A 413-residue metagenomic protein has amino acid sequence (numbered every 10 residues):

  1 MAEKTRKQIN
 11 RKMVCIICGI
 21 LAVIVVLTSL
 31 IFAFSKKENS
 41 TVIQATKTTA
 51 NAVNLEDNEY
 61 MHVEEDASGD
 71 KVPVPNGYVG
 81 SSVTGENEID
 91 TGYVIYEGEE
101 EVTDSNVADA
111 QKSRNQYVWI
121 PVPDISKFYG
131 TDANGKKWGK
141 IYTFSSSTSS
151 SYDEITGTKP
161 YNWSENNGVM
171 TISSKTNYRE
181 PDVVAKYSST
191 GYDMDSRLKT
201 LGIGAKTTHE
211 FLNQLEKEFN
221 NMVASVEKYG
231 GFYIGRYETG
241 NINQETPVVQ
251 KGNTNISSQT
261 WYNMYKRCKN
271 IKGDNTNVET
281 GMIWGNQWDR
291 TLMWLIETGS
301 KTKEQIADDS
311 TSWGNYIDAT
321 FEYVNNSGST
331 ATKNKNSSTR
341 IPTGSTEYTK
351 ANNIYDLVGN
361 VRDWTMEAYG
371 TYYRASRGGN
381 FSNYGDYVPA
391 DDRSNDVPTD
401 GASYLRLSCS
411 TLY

Functional and structural regions predicted by a protein language model:
M1-R11: N-terminal Lys/Arg-rich, disordered targeting/topogenic segments
I17-S29: Hydrophobic membrane-insertion alpha-helices, especially the h-region of bacterial N-terminal signal peptides
L27-T49: Sec-dependent signal peptide cleavage junction
Q44-P121, I125-G130: GGW-centered surface loops in extracellular recognition modules
V107-R114, S146-D356: Short aromatic-cysteine micro-motif
P123-S126, E238-N241, M366-T371, F381-N383 (+1 more regions): Acidic glycine-/aspartate-rich tracts in secreted/extracellular proteins
S258-K272, V278-E279, I283, Y348-T349 (+1 more regions): Disulfide-stabilized, aromatic/cysteine-rich ligand-recognition loop
V358-E367: Active-site-proximal beta-strands of protease catalytic cores
